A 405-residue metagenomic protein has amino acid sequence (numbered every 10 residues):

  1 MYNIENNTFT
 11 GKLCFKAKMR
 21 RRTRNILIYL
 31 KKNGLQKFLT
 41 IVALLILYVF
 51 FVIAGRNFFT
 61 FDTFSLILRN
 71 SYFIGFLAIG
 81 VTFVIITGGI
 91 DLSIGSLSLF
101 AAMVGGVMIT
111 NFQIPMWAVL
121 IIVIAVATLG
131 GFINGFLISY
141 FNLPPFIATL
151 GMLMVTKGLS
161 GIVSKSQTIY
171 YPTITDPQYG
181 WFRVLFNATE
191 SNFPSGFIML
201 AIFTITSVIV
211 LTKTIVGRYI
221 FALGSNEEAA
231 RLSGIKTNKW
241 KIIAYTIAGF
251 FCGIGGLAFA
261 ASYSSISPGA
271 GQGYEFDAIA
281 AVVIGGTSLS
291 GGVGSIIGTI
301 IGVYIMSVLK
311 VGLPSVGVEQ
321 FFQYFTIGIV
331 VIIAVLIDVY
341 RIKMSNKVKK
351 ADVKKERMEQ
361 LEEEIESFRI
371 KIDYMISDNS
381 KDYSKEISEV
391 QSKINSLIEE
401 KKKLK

Functional and structural regions predicted by a protein language model:
M1-L45, L232, K236-K239, L313-K405: Cytosolic-side transmembrane-helix boundaries in multi-pass membrane proteins
I46-F112, L137-L143, G286-I296, I329: Single transmembrane alpha-helix segments in multi-pass membrane proteins
R56-L66, S160-Q167, V210-G217, Y245-A281 (+1 more regions): Inter-helical junctions in multi-pass inner-membrane proteins, predominant in energy-converting antiporter-like
Q113-L153, I301-G302: Alpha-helical transmembrane segments within multi-pass membrane transporters and channels
P115, V119-L120, L129-N134, I138 (+1 more regions): Helix-loop-helix "hairpin" substructures at the membrane interface of multi-pass membrane proteins
P145-I147, N192-L200, K241, G273-E275 (+2 more regions): Loop-to-transmembrane alpha-helix initiation sites
P145-K213, S262-S267, G271, K349 (+1 more regions): Transmembrane helix-bundle core of multi-pass membrane transporters and related energy-transducing complexes
Y245-T246, C252, S262-I327: Transmembrane alpha-helical segments in multi-pass inner-membrane proteins
